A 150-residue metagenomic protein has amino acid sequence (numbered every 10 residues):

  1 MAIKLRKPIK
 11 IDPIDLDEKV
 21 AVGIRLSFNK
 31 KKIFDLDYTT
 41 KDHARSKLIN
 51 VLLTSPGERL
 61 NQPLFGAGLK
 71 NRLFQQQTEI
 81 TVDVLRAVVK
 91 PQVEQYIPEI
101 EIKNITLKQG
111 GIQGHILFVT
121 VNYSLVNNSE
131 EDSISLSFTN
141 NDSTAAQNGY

Functional and structural regions predicted by a protein language model:
M1-R86, P91, K103, K108-Y150: Immediate N-terminus of the mature polypeptide
E94-I102: Short secondary-structure junctions
